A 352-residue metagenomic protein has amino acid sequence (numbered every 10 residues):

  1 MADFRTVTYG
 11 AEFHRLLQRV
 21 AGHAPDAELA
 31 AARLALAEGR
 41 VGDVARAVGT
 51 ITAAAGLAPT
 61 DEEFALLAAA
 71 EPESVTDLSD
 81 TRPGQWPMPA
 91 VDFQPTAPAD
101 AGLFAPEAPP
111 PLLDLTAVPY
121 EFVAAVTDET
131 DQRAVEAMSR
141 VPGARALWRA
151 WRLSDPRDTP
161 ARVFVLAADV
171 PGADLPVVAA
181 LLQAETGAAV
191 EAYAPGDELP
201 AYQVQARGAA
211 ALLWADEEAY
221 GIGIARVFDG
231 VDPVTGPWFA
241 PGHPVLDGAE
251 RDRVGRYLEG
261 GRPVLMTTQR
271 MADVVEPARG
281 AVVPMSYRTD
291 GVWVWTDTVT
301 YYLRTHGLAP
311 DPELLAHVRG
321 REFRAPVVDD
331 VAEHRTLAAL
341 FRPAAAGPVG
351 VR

Functional and structural regions predicted by a protein language model:
A2-R5, L17-A21, L29-A37, G49-T50: Amphipathic alpha-helical repeat scaffolds
F4, A54-S154: Long, charge-patterned amphipathic interaction tracts in eukaryotic proteins
V7-L17, E28, R279-A281: Repeat-mediated protein-protein interaction surfaces in helical alpha-solenoids
G10, P89-D92, F104-E107, L112-A117 (+6 more regions): Long, compositionally biased intrinsically disordered terminal regions
E12, A24-A27, W293-V294: Alpha-helix N-cap/N′ positions at the starts of helices
A32, V41-A45, D311: Solenoid-repeat scaffolds in large eukaryotic assemblies
E136-R140, L147-D169, D174-V178: Extended intrinsically disordered or low-complexity segments
